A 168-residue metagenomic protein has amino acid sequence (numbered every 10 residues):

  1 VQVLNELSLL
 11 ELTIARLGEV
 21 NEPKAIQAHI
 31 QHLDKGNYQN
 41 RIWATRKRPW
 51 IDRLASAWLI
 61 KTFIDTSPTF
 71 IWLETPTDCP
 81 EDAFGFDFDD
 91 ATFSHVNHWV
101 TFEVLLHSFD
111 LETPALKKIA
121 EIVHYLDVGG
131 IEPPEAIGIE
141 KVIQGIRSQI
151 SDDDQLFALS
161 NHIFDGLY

Functional and structural regions predicted by a protein language model:
V1-L12, T113-Y168: A charged, amphipathic interaction segment
Q2-N40, R48: A charged, amphipathic alpha-helical module
R16-P23, D65, S108, Y125 (+1 more regions): A structural signal for alpha-helix termini and helix-coil/disorder junctions
I30-P134: Polyanion-binding interface signature
